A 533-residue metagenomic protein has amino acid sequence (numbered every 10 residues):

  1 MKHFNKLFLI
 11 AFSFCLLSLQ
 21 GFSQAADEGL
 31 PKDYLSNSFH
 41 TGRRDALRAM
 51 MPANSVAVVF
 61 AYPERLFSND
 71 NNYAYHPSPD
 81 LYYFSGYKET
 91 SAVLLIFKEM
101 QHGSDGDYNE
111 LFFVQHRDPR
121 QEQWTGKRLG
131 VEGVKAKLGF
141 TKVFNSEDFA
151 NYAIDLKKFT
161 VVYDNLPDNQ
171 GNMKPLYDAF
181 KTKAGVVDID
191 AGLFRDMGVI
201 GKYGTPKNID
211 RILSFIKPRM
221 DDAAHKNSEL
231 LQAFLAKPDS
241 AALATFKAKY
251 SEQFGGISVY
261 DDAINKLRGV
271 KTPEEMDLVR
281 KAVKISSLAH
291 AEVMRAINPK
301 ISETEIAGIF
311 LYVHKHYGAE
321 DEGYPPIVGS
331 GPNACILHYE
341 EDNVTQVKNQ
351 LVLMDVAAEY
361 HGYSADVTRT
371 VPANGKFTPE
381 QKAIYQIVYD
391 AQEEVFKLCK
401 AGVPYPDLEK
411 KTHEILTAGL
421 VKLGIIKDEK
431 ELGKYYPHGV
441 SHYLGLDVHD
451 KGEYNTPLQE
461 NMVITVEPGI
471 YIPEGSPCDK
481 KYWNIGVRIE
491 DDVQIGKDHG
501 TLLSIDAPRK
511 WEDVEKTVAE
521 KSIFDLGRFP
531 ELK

Functional and structural regions predicted by a protein language model:
M1-L9: Bacterial N-terminal signal peptides that target proteins for export
L9-S18: Bacterial N-terminal signal peptides
L19-S23: Sec/Tat signal peptide C-region and signal peptidase I cleavage site
Q24-K533: Active-site neighborhoods and metal-handling regions in enzymes and metal-associated proteins
